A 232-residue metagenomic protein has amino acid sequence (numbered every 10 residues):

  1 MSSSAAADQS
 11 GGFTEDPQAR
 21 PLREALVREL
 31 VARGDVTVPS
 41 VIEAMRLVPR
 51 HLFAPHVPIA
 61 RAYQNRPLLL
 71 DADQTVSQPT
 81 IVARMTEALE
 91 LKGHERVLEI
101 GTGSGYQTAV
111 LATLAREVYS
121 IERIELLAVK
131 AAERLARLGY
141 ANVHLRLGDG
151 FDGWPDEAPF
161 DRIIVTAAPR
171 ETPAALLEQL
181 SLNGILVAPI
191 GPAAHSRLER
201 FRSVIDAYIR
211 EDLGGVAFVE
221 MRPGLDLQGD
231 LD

Functional and structural regions predicted by a protein language model:
S2-L98, T102, Y106-V110, L114 (+3 more regions): Class I SAM-dependent transferase core
E90-I209: Conserved nucleotide-cofactor-binding alpha/beta core module
